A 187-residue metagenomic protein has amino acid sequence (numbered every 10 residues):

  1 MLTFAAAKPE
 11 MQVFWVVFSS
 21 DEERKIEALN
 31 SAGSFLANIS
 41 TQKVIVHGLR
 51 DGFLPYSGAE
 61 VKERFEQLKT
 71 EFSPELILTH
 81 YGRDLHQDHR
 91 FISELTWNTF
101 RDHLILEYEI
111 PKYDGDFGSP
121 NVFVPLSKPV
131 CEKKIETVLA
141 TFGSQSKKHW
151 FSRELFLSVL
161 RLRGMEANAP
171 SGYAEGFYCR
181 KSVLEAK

Functional and structural regions predicted by a protein language model:
M1-E107, K112, G118, L162-G172 (+1 more regions): Active-site beta-strand->loop->alpha-helix modules in alpha/beta enzyme cores, enriched in Gly/His/Asp(Glu)
D51, Y56, L126-K128, C179: Generic structural "secondary-structure junction" signal
D102, S127-P129, S182: Short loop segments at secondary-structure junctions
D114-K128: Phosphate-binding/catalytic loops
V124-R161: A conserved mid-domain beta-alpha-beta active-site/ligand-binding segment of alpha/beta enzyme cores
Y173-K187: C-terminal accessory extensions appended to soluble enzyme cores
